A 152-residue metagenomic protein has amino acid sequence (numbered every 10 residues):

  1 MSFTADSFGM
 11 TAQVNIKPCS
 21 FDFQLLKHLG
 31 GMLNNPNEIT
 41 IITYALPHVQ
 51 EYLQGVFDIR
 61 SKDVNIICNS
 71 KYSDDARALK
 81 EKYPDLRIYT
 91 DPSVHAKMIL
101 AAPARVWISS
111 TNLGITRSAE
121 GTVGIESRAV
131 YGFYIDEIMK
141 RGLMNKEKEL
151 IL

Functional and structural regions predicted by a protein language model:
M1-L152: PLD/PLD-like phosphodiesterase catalytic module centered on the HKD motif
